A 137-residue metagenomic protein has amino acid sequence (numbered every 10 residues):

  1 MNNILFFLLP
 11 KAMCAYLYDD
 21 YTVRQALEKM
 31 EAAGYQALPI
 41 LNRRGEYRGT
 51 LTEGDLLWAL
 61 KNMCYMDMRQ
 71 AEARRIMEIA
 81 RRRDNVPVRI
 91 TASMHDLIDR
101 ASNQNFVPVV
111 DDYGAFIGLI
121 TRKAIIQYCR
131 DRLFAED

Functional and structural regions predicted by a protein language model:
M1-M13, T52-Q104, T121-D137: Tandem CBS (Bateman) regulatory domains
M1-R44: N-terminal leader/targeting helix
Y18, R89, D111: Small/polar loops that bind or transfer phosphate-bearing groups
Y21, A92, Y113: A broadly conserved detector of short glycine/acidic/proline-rich loop/turn motifs that flank catalytic sites and bind
M30-A33, L38-D55, A101, V109-A124: A glycine-centered beta-loop-beta connector
